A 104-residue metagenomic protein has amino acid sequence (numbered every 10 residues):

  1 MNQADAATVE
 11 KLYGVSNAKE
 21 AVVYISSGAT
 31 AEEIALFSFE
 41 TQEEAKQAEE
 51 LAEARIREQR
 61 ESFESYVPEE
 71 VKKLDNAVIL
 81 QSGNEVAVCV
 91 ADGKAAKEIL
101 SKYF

Functional and structural regions predicted by a protein language model:
M1-A31, E43, Q47, L74: Short, compositionally biased low-complexity segments enriched in polar/charged residues
M1-Q3, L12, R57, F63 (+1 more regions): Subset-of-secretome marker
A6-V9, A45, E49-E53, G93 (+1 more regions): Extracytoplasmic/secreted envelope proteins and their assembly/folding machinery, especially bacterial periplasmic
E10, E32-L36, E58, S62: Aromatic-anchored, charged helix-turn/loop surface patch used as a conserved interaction hotspot
E33-T41, E85-C89: Second-shell loop/turn segments in exported
F39, R60-S65, K97-F104: Hydrophobic transmembrane alpha-helix bundles
A45-S82: Short Gly/Thr-rich strand-loop-strand
E70-F104: A short, solvent-exposed beta-edge/loop patch
